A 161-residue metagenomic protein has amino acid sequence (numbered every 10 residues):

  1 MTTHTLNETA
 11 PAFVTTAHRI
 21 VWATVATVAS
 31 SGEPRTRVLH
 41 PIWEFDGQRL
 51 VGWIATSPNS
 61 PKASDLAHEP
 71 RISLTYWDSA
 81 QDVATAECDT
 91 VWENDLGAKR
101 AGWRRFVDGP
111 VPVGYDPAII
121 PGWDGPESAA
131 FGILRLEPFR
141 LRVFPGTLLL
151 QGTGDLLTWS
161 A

Functional and structural regions predicted by a protein language model:
M1-A23: Extreme N-terminal tail/first-helix region
T2-H4, V83-A161: Charged, gly/pro-rich active-site loop segments
T5, A12, D46-G47, D116: General secondary-structure edge motif
T9-P11, N59, P121: A generic local structural motif
H18, P34, P126-A129: Short solvent-exposed loop/turn micro-motifs enriched in small/polar/acidic residues
I20-P58, S64-L66, I72-W77, A84-V91: Short beta-strand segments
